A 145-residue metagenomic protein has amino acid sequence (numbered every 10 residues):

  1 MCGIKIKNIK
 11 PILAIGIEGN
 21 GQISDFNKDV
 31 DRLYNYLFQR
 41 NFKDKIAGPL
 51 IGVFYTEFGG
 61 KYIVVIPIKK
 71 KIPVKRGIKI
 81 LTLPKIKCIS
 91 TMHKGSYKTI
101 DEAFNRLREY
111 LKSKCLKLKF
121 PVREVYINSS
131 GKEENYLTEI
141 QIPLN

Functional and structural regions predicted by a protein language model:
M1-N145: A solvent-exposed interaction/effector surface
